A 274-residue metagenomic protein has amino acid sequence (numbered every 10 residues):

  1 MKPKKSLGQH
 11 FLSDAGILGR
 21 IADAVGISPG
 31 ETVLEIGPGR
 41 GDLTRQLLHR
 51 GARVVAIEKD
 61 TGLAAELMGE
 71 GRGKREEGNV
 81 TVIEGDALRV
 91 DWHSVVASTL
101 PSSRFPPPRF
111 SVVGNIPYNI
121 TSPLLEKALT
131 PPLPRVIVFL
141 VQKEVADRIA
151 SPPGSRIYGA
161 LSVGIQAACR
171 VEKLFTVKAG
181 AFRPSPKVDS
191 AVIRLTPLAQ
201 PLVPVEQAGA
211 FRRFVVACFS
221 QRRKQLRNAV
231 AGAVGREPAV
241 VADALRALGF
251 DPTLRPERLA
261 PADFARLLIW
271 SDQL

Functional and structural regions predicted by a protein language model:
M1-P101, F105-A217, R246, E257 (+2 more regions): Catalytic cores of RNA-modifying enzymes
V215-L274: C-terminal lobe and adjacent flexible extensions of AdoMet/dcAdoMet transferase-like proteins
